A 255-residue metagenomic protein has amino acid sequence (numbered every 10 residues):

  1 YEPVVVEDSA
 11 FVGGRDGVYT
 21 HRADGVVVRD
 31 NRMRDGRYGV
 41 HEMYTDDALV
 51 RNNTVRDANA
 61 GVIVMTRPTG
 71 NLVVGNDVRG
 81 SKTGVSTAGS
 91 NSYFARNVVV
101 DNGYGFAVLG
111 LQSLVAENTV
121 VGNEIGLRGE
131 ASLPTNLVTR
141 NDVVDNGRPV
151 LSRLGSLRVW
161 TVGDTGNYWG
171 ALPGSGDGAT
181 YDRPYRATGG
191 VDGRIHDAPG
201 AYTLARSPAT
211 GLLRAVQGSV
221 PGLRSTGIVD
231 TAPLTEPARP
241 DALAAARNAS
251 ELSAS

Functional and structural regions predicted by a protein language model:
Y1, V6, R22-A23, V28 (+13 more regions): Parallel beta-helix/beta-solenoid
Y1-E2, D16-R22, Y38-Y44, A60-T66 (+5 more regions): Glycine-rich beta-solenoid repeat tracts in large extracellular/virion proteins
V100, Y104, V121-S132, N136-S255: Functionally critical loop-and-helix segments that line ligand-binding/catalytic clefts of soluble enzyme domains
